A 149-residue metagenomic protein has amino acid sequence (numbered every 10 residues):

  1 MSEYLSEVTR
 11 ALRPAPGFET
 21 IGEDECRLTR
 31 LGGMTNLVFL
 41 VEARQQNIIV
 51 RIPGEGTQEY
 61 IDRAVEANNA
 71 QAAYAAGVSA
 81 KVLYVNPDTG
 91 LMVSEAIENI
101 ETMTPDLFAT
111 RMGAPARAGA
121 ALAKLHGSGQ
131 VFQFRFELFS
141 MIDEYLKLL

Functional and structural regions predicted by a protein language model:
M1-E25: Juxta-kinase regulatory segment immediately upstream of eukaryotic protein kinase catalytic domains
M1-L5, R111, L149: Short, structured coil/loop segments at alpha-helix boundaries
T29-L31, T35-S140, Y145-L148: ATP-binding pocket architecture of kinase catalytic cores
